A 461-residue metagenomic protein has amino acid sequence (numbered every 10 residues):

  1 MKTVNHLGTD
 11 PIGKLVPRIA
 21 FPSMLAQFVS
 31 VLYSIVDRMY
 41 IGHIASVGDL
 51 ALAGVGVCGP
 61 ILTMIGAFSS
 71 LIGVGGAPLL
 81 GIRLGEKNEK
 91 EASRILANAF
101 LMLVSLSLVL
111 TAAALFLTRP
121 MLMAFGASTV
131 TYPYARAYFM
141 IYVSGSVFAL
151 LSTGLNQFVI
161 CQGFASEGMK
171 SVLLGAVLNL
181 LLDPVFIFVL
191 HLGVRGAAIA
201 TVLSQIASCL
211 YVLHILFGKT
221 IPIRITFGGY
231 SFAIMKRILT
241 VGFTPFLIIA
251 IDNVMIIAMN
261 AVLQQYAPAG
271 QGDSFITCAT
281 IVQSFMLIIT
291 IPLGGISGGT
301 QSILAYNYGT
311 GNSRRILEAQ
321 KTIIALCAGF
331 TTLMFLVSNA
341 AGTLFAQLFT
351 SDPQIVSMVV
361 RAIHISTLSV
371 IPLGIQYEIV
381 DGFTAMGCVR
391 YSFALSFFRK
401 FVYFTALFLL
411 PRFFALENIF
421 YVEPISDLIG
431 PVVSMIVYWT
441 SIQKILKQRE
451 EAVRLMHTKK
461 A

Functional and structural regions predicted by a protein language model:
M1-P22, L80-V147, V189-F243, L304-S369 (+1 more regions): Short alpha-helical transmembrane segments in multi-pass integral membrane proteins
L7-V47, P60-G75, L79, V104-T111 (+5 more regions): N-terminal transmembrane alpha-helices
R18-D37, I141, G175, S204-S208 (+2 more regions): Transmembrane helical elements of multi-pass membrane transporters/channels
F21, D37, G76-A77, L117-T118 (+12 more regions): Hydrophobic/aromatic residues in alpha-helical transmembrane segments
L25, V29, Y33, I65-S69 (+16 more regions): Residue-level hotspots within pore-lining transmembrane alpha-helices of multi-pass secondary transporters
F28, L32-A53, L122-T129, V185-H191 (+5 more regions): Helix-terminus/linker motif at the lipid-water interface of multi-pass membrane proteins
L52-A112, A149-G168, I276-G342, L373-L395: Small-residue-rich hydrophobic transmembrane alpha-helices
Y142-I160, S171-A176, A197-V212, L293-S297 (+3 more regions): Short runs within selected transmembrane alpha-helices of multi-pass transporters and secretion channels
